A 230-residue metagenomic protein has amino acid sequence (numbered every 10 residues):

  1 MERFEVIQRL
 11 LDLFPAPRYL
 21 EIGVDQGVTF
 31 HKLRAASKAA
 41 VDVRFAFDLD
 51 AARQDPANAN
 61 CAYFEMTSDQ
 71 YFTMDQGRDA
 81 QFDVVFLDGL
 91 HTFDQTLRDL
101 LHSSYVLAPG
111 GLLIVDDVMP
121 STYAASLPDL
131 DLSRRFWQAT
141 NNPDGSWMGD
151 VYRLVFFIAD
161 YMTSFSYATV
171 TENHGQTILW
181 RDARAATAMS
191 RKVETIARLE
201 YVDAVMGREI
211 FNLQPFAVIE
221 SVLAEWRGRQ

Functional and structural regions predicted by a protein language model:
M1-F86, L90-I114, V118-Q230: A short alpha-helical cap/connector motif
